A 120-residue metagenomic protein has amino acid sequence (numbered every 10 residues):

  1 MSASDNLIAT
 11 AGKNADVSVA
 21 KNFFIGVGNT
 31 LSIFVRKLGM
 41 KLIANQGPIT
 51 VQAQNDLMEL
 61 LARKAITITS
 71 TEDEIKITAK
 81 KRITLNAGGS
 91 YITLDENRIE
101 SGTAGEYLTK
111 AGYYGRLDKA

Functional and structural regions predicted by a protein language model:
M1-A120: Right-handed beta-helix
